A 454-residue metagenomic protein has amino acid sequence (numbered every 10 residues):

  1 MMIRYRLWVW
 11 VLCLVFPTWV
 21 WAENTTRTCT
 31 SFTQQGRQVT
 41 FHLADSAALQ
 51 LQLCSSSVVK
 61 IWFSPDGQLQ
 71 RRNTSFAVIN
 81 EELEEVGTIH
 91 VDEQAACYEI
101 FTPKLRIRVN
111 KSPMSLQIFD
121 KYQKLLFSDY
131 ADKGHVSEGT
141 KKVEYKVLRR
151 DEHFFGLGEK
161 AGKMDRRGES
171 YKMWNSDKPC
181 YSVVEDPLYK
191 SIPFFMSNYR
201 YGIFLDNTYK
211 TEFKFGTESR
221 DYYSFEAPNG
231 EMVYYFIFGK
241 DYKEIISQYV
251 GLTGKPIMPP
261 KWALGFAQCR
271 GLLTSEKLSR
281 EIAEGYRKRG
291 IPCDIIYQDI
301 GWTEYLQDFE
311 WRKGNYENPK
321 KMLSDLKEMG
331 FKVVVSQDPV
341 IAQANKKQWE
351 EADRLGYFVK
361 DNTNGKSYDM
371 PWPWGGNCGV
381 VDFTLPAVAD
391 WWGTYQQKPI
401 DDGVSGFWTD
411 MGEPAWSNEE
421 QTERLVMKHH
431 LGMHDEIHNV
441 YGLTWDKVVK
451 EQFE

Functional and structural regions predicted by a protein language model:
M1-T26: Bacterial Sec-dependent N-terminal signal peptides
L7-W8, D241-I245, V388, W445: Alpha-helical structural motif
W8, Q94-A95, I400-D401: Short hydrophobic "helix-edge" motifs at membrane interfaces and signal-peptide entry regions
W21-W262, C269-G271, S275-E284, I295 (+4 more regions): N-terminal accessory segment at the very beginning of proteins
S75-F76, P292-E454: Aromatic- and carboxylate-enriched substrate-binding clefts and catalytic-loop regions of carbohydrate-active enzymes
L188-Y223, N229, G254, P259-A267 (+2 more regions): Active-site-proximal substrate-binding groove within the catalytic cores of carbohydrate-active enzymes
F266-E276, G379-V388: Active-site mouth loops of central-metabolism enzymes
S275-K288, A389-Q397: Short, acidic/polar
